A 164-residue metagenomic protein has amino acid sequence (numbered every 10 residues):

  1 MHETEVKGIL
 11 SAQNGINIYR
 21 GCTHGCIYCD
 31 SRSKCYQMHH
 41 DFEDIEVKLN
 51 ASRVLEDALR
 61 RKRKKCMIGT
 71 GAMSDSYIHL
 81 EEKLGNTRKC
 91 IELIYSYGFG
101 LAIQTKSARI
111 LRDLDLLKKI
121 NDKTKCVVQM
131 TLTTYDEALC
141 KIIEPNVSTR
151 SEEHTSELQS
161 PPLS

Functional and structural regions predicted by a protein language model:
M1-Q129, Y135-A138: Conserved Radical SAM active-site core
L139-I143: Short acidic, glycine/proline-rich loop/turn micro-motifs
N146-E152: Glycine-rich S-adenosyl-L-methionine
E152-S164: Single conserved hydrophobic/aromatic residue that forms the stacking wall/gate of nucleotide- or nucleobase-binding
